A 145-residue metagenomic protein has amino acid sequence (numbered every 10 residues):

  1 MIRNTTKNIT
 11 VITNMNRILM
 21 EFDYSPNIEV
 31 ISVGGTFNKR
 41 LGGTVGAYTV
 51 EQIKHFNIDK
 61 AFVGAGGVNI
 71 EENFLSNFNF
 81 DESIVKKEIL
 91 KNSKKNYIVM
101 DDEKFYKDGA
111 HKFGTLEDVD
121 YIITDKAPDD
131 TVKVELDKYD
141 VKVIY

Functional and structural regions predicted by a protein language model:
M1-F56: N-terminal active-site beta-alpha-beta segment that forms phosphate/nucleotide-binding and substrate-recognition loops
I2-T6, I89-K94, F113-D118, L136: Short, conserved loop/helix-junction motifs that constitute active-site signature segments in enzyme catalytic cores
T10-N16, Y97-M100, D120-K126: Short internal beta-strands
I31-N38, V68-F74, N96-I98: Short, basic, glycine/proline-bearing loop/turn elements
G34, G64-G66, M100-E103, D125-K126: Short secondary-structure boundary segments
V45-T49, S76-V85: Charged helix-capping and loop-helix junction motifs
I58-D59, V119: Local beta-strand N-terminus motif with an aromatic residue
G109-Y145: C-terminal functional extensions of proteins
